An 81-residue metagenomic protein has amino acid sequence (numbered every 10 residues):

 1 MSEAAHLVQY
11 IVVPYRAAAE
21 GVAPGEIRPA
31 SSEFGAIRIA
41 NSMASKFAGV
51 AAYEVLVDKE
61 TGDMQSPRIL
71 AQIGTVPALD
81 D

Functional and structural regions predicted by a protein language model:
M1-S2, P14, I37-N41, L56-K59: Intrinsically disordered, low-complexity boundary segments flanking structured domains
S2-P24: Short aromatic-glycine-(Arg/Gly/Cys) micro-motifs in beta-strand/loop hairpins
Q9-V13, I27-P29, G49-E54: Ordered hydrophobic segments in well-structured contexts
A19, I37, P77-D80: A broad, structure-centric signal for solvent-exposed, well-ordered loop/edge residues that line or flank functional
G21-E33: A short, exposed loop/beta-hairpin motif centered on an aromatic-Gly-Thr core
A30-G49: A short, charged, amphipathic alpha-helix used as a generic interaction element across diverse proteins
S45-D81: Short, mixed-charge low-complexity intrinsically disordered segments
